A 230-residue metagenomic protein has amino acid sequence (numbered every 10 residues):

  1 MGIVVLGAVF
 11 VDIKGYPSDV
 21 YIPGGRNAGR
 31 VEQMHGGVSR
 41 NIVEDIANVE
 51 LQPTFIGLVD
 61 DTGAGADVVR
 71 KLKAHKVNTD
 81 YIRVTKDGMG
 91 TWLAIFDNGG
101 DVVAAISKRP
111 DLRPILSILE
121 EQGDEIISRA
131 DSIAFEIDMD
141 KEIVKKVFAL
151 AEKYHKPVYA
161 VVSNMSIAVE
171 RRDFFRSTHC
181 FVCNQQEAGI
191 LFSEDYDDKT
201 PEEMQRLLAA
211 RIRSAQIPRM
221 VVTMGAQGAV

Functional and structural regions predicted by a protein language model:
M1-L58, G63-A74, W92: Glycine-rich phosphate/adenosyl-contacting loop at the front of the ribokinase-like
G2-I3, D131-S132, C180, R219: Structural motif
A8, G57-D61, V84, N98 (+2 more regions): Cofactor-binding loop segments of dinucleotide-utilizing enzymes, especially the Rossmann-like FAD- and NAD(P)+-binding
A47, K145-H155, R213: Surface-exposed amphipathic alpha-helices with a cationic face
K71-K86: A glycine-rich helix N-cap at a beta->alpha junction
V84, A94-S132, I137: Conserved phosphate-binding/catalytic loop of the ribokinase/pfkB sugar-kinase fold
K153-V230: Conserved phosphate/ATP/ADP-binding segment of small-molecule kinases
